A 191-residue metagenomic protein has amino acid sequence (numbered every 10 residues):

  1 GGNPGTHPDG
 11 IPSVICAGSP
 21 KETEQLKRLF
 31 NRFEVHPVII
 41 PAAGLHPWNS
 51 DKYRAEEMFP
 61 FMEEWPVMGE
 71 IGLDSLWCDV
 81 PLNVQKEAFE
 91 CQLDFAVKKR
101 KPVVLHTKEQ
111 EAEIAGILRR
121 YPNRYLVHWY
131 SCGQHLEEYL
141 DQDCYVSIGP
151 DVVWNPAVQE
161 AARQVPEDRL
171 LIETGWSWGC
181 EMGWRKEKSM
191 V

Functional and structural regions predicted by a protein language model:
G1-V191: Mid-domain alpha/beta scaffold segments of enzyme catalytic cores
